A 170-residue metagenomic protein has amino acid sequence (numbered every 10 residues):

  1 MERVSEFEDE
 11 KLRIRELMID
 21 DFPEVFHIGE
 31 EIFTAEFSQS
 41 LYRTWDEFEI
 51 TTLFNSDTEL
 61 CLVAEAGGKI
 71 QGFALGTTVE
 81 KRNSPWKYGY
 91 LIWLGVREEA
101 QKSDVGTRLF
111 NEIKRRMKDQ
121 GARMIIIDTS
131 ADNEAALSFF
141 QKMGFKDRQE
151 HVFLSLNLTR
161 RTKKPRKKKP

Functional and structural regions predicted by a protein language model:
M1-D20, R160-P170: Conserved N-terminal entry element of GNAT/NAT acetyltransferase domains
F7, E16-D20, H27-W86, I92 (+2 more regions): Acetyl-CoA-dependent GNAT
E59, Q149-F153: Short hydrophobic/aromatic beta-strand or adjacent loop that forms the aromatic wall/cage of a ligand/substrate-binding
G68, D104, N133: Conserved G/P- and acidic residue-centered "switch" motifs that form tight phosphate/ATP-binding loops in soluble
W93-V96, K102-R115, S138, K142: Conserved acetyl-CoA-binding loop-helix of GNAT-fold acetyltransferases
T107, D119, A131-E150: Conserved active-site alpha-helix within GNAT-family acetyltransferase domains
M117-T129: Conserved GNAT acetyl-CoA-binding A-motif
